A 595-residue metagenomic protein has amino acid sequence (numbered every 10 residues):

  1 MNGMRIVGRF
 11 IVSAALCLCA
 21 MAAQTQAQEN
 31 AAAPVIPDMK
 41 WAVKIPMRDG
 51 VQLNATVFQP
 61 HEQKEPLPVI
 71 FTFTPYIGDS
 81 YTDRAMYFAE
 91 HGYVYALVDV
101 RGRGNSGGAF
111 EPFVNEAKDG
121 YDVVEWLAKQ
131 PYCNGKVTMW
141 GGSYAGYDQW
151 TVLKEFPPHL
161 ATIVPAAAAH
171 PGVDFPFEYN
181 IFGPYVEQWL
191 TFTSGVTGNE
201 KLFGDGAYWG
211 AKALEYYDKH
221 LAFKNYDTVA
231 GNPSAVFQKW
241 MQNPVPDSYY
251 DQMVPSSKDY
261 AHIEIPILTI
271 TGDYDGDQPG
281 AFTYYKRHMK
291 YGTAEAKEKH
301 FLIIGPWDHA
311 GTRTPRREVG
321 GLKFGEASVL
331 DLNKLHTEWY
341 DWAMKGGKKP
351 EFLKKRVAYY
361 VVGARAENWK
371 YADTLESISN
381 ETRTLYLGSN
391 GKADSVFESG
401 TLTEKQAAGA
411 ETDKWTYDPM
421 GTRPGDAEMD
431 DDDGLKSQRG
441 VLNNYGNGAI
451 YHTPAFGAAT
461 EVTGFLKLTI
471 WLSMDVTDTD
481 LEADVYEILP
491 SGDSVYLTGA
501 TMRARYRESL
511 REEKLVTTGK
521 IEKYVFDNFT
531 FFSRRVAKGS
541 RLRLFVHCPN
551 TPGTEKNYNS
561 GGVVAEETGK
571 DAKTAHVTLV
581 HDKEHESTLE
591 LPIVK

Functional and structural regions predicted by a protein language model:
F10-M21: Bacterial N-terminal signal peptides
E29-Q63, F456-G457: N-terminal cap/lid segment of alpha/beta-hydrolase-fold proteins
N30, A296, G325, D331-L332 (+1 more regions): Glycine/threonine-rich phosphate-binding loop and adjacent beta-strand/alpha-helix elements that clamp
P60-K129, R313-F324, Y445, T477 (+2 more regions): Cap/lid segment of the alpha/beta-hydrolase catalytic domain
E90, K154-H262: Accessory cap/linker subdomain of secreted extracellular hydrolases
Y132-Y144: Alpha/beta-hydrolase fold nucleophile elbow
T269-T271: Short beta-strand/loop motif that positions the catalytic acidic residue of the alpha/beta-hydrolase fold
P279-H300: Active-site-adjacent alpha-helix of alpha/beta-hydrolase-fold enzymes
